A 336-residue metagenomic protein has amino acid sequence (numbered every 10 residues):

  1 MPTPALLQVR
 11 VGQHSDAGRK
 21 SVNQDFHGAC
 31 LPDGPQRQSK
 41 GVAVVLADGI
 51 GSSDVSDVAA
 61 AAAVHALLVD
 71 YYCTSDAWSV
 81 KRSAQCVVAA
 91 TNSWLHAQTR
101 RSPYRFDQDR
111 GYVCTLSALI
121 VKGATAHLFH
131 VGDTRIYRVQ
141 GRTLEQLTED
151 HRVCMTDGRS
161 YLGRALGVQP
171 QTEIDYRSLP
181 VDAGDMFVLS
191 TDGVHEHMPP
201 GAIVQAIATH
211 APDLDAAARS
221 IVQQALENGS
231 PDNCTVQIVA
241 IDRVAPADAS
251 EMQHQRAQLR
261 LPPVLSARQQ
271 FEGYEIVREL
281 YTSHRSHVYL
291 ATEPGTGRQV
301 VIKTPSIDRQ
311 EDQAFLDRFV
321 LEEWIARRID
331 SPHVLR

Functional and structural regions predicted by a protein language model:
M1-V301, P305-L321, R328-P332: PP2C/PPM-type serine/threonine phosphatase catalytic domain
